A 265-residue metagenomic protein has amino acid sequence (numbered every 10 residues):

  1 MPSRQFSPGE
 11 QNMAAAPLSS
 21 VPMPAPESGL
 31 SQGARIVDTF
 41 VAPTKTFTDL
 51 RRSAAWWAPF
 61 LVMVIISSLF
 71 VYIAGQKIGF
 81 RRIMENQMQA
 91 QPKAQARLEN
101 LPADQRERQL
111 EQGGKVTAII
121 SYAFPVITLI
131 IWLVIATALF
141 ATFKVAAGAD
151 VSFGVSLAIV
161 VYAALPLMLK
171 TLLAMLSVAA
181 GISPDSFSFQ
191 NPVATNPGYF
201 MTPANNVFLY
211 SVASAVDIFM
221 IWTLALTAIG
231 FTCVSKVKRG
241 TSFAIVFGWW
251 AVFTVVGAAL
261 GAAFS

Functional and structural regions predicted by a protein language model:
M1-L30: Low-complexity, intrinsically disordered extramembrane tails and loops of integral membrane proteins
M23-V41, Q112: Short, membrane-interfacial amphipathic segments enriched in basic
G29, I120-P125, L209-S214: Short alpha-helical transmembrane interface motifs in multi-pass membrane proteins
Q32, K45-L169: Selected alpha-helical membrane-embedding segments in polytopic membrane proteins
R35-A42, T46, D217-M220: Hydrophobic, aromatic-rich membrane-embedded alpha-helical segments
V41, A136-F140, L224-L226: A generic alpha-helix surface/boundary motif
G154-S265: Hydrophobic alpha-helical transmembrane segments and adjacent short intramembrane/lumenal linkers of inner/organellar
